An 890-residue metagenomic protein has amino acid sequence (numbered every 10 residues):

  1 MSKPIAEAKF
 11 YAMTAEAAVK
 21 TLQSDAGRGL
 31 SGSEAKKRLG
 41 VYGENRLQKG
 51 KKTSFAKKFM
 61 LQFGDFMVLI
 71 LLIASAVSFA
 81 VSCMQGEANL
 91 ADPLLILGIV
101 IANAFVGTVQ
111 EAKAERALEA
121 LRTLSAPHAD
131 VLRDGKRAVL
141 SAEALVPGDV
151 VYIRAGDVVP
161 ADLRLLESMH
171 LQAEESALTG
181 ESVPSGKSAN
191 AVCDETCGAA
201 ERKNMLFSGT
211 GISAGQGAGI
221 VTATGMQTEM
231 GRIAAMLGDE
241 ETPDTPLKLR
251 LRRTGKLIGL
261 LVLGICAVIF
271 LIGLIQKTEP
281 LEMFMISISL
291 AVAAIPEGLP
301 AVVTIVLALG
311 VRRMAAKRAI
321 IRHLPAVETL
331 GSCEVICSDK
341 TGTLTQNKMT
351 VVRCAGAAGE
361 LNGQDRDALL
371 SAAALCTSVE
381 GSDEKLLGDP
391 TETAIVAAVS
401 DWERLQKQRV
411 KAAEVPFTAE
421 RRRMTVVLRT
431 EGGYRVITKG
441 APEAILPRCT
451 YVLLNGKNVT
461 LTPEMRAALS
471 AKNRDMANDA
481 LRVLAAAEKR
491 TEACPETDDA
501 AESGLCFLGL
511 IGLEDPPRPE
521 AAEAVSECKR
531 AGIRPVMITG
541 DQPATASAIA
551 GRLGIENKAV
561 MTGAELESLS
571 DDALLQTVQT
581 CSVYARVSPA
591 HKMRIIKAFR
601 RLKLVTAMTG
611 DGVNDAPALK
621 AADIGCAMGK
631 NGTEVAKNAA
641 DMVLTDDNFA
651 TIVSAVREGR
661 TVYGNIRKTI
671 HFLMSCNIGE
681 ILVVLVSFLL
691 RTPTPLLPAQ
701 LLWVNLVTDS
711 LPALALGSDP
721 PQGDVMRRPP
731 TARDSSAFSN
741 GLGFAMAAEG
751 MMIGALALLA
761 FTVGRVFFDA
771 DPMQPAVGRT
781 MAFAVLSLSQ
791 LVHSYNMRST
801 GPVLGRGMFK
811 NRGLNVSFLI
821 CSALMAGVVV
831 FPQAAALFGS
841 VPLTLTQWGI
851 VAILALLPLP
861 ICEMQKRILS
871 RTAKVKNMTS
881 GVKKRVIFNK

Functional and structural regions predicted by a protein language model:
M1-P729, A737-F738, M751, V766 (+2 more regions): Conserved cytosolic headpiece of P-type ATPases
K603, V656, A755-F767, S789-S799: Alpha-helix capping/termination and helix-coil
T708, I753-G754, R779-S794: Generic alpha-helical transmembrane segments
A732-M751, Q774-M781: Membrane-water interface at loop-to-transmembrane-helix junctions
